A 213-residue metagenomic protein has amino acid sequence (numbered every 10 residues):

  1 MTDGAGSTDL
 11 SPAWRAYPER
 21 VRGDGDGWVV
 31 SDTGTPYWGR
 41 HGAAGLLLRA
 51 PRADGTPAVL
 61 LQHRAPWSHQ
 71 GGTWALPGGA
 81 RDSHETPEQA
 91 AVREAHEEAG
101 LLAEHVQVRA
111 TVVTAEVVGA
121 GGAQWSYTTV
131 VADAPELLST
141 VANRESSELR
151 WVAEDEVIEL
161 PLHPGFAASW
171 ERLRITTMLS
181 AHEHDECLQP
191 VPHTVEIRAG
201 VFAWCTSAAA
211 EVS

Functional and structural regions predicted by a protein language model:
M1-T73, A80-L137, T176-L179: N-terminal leader/linker segments that precede catalytic domains of diphosphate-processing enzymes
Q70-A75, W151-A153: A short, polar/proline- and glycine-enriched secondary-structure boundary/capping micro-motif
T128-T129, T140-I175: NUDIX/MutT-family hydrolases
L137-T140, E211-V212: Short, charged/polar, Gly/Pro-enriched secondary-structure boundary elements
A181-R198: Short recognition patches in nucleic-acid-associated and regulatory proteins
Q189-V191, A209-V212: Cys/His-rich microdomains that often coordinate metals
R198-E211: Cysteine-rich micro-motifs
